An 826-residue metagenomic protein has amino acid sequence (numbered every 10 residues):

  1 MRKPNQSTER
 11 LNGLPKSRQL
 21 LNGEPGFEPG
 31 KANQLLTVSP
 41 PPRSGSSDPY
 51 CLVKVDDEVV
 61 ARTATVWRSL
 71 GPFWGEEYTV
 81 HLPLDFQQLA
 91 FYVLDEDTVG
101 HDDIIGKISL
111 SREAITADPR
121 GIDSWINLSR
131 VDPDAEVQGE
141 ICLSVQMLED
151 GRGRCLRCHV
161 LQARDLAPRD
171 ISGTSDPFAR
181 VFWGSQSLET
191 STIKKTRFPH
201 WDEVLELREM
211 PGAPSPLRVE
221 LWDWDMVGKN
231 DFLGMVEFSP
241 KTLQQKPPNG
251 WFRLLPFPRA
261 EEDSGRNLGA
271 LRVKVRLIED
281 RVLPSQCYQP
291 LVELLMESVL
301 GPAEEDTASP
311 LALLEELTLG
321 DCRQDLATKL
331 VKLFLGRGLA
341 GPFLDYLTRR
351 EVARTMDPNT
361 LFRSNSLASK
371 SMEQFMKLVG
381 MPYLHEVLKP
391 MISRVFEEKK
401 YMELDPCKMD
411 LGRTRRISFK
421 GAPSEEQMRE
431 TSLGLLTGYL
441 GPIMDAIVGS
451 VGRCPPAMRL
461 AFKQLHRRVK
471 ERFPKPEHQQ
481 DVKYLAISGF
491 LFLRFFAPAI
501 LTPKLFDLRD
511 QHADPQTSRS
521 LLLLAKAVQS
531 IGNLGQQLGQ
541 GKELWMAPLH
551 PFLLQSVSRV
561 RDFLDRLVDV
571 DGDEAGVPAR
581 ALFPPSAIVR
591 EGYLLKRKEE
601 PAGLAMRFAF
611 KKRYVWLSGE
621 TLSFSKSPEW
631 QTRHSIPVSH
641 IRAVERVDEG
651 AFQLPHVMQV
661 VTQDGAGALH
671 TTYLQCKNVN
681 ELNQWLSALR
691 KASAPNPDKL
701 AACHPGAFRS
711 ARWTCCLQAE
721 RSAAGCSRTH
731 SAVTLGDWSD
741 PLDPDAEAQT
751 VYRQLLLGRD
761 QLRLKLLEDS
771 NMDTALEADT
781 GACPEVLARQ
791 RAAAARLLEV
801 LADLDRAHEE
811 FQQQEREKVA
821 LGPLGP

Functional and structural regions predicted by a protein language model:
M1, C51, E58, G75-R112 (+8 more regions): Eukaryotic beta-sheet cores, primarily in C2 and C2-like/PH beta-sandwich modules
M1, N33-R43, A61-L70, S124-R130 (+7 more regions): The phosphoinositide-binding surface of pleckstrin homology
M1-F73, T79-F178, F182, A579-A581: Acidic, S/T/P/G-rich intrinsically disordered/coiled linkers that flank and lead into C2-type membrane-binding modules
M1-L36, P42, A117-R120, S124-G151 (+13 more regions): Long, low-complexity intrinsically disordered regulatory regions
R2-K3, R130-D132, P214, M235-K611 (+5 more regions): Extended alpha-helical scaffold/tether regions of large eukaryotic proteins that assemble membrane-trafficking
P40-P42, P49-C51, Y78-V80, G173 (+7 more regions): Polybasic phosphoinositide-binding surfaces of eukaryotic membrane-targeting domains
D48-L52, V59-V60, V66, L70 (+7 more regions): Conserved tryptophan-centered aromatic signature that marks the ligand-binding surface of SH3 and related Trp-rich
V53, S111-D123, P133-A135, V181 (+4 more regions): Pleckstrin homology
